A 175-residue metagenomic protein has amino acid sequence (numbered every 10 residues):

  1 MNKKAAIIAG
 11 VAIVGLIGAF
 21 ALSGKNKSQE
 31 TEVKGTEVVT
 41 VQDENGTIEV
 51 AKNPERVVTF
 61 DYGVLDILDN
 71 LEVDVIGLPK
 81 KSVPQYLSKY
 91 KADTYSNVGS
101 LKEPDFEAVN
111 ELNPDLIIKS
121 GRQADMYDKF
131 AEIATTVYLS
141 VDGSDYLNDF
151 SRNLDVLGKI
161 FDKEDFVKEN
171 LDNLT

Functional and structural regions predicted by a protein language model:
K3-G63, D165-T175: Bacterial Sec-exported substrate-binding components of ABC uptake systems
G35-E37, N53-P54, D93-V98, P114-L116: Short, flexible loop segments at the rims of nucleotide/cofactor-binding pockets, characterized by
T40-N45, E49, V98-N110, A124: Early extracytoplasmic/lumenal segment of secretory-pathway proteins
R56, D61-A108: A short, structured surface patch at a secondary-structure boundary
F60-D61, K119-R122: Replace "coordinates the UDP/GDP/TDP-sugar" with "coordinates nucleotide-activated sugar donors
N113-K119, T135: Proline-aspartate-enriched helix->loop->beta-strand connector
M126, A134-T175: Extracytoplasmic substrate-binding proteins
